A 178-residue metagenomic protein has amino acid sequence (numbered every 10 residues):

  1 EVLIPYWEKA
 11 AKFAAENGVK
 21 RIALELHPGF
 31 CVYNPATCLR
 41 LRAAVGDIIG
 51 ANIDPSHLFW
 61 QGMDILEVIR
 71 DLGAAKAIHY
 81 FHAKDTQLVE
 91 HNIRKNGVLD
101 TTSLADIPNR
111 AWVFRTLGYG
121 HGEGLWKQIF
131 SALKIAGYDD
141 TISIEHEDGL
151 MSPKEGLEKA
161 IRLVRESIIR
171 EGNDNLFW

Functional and structural regions predicted by a protein language model:
E1-G50, W60, D174, W178: Active-site acidic/histidine proton-transfer and metal-coordination neighborhood in alpha/beta enzyme cores
V2-K12, A36-R40, A44, E67 (+3 more regions): Alpha-helical scaffolding segments of alpha/beta enzyme cores, especially the outer helices of TIM-barrel or partial
L3, I22, C38, D54 (+4 more regions): Conserved, mostly hydrophobic/aromatic
N17-R21, G46-I48, A75-I78, I135-T141: A general structural motif
L24-P28, A51-H57, H82-D85, I144-H146: A cross-domain feature marking catalytic cores of carbohydrate-active enzymes and several ubiquitous metabolic/repair
P35-L39, L58-Y138, M151-E155: Gly/Pro-rich active-site loop or hairpin
S143-P153: A short, acidic, flexible beta-alpha connecting loop/helix-capping segment that sits on the rim of active
P153-F177: C-terminal helical cap(s) of enzyme catalytic domains, especially alpha/beta-barrels
